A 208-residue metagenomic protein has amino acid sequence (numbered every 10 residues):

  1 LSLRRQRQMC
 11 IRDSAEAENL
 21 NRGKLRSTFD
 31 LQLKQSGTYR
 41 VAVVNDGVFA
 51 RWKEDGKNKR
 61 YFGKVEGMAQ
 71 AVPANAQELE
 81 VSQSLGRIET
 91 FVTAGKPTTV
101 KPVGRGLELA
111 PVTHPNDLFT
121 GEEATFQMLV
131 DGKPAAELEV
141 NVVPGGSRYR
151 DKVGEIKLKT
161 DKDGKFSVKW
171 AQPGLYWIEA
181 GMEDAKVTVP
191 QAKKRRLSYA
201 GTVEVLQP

Functional and structural regions predicted by a protein language model:
L1-I11: Single conserved hydrophobic/aromatic residue that forms the stacking wall/gate of nucleotide- or nucleobase-binding
L25-S27, G154-G174: Glycine-centered loop-to-beta-strand initiation motif
Q32-S36, A171-G174: Surface-exposed, short loops/turns at beta-strand junctions within beta-sandwich domains
G37-F49, L175-M182: Short, aromatic- and glycine-rich surface loops/edge beta-strands on solvent-exposed regions
N45-E54, D184-P190: Short acidic/polar inter-strand loop motif in beta-rich domains
F62-A124, L129-A135, Y149-R150, K194-P208: Beta-strand-rich domain onsets/edges
E139-V142: Hydrophobic beta-strand segments
K165-S167, A171-P208: A cross-kingdom marker for long, charged
